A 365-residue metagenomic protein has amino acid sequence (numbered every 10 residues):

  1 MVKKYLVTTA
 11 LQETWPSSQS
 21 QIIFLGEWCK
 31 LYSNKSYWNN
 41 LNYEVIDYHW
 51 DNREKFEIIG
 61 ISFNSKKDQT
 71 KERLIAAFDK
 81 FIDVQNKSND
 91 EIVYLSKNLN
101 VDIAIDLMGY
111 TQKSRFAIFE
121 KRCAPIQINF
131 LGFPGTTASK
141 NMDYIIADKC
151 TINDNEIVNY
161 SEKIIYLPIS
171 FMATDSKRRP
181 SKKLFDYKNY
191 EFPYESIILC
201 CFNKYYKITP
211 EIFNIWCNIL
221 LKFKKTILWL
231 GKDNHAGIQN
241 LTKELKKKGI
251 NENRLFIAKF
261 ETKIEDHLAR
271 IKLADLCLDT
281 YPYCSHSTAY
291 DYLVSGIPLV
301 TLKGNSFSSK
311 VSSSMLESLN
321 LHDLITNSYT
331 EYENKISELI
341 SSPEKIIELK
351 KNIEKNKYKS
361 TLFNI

Functional and structural regions predicted by a protein language model:
V2-K4, P180-L199: Nucleotide-sugar donor-binding and catalytic loop/hinge architecture of NDP-sugar-dependent glycosyltransferases
Y5-V7, P193-T209, F213: Conserved donor-binding/catalytic core segment of Leloir-type glycosyltransferases
T8-N141, K149-I157, W229-F363: Conserved nucleotide-cofactor-binding alpha/beta core module
V45-N52, L199, P210-K224: Short hydrophobic signal-anchor/transmembrane segments that target glycosyltransferases and glycosylation machinery
N153-N159, M172-N189: Acidic anion/phosphate-binding donor-loop and adjacent secondary structure in glycosyltransferase catalytic cores
I164-M172: C-terminal terminal-structure detector
